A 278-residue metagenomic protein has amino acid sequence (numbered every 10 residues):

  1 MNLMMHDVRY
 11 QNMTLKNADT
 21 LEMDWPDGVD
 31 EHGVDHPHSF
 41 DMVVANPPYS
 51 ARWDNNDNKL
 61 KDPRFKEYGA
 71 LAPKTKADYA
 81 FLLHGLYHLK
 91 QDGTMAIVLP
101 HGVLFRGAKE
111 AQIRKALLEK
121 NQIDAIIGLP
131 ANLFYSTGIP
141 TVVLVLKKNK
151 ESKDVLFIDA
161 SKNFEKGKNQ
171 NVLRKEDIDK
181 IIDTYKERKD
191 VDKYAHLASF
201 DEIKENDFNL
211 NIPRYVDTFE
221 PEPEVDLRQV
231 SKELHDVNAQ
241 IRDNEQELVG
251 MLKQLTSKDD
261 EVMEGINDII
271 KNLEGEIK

Functional and structural regions predicted by a protein language model:
M1-Y10: Short, conserved SAM-binding/catalytic segment of Class I S-adenosyl-L-methionine-dependent methyltransferases
Y10-T20: Conserved SAM-binding strand-loop segment of SAM-dependent methyltransferases
T20-M23, D27-K278: A conserved structural/catalytic subdomain of Rossmann-like adenosyl-cofactor enzymes
